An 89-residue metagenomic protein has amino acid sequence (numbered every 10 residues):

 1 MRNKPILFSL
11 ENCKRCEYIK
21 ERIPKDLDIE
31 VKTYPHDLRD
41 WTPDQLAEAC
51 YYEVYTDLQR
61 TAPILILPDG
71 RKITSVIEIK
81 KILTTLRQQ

Functional and structural regions predicted by a protein language model:
M1-H36: Local sequence-structure signature of Cys/Sec-based thiol-disulfide redox active-site neighborhoods
R2, Q59-A62: A structure-centric signal for secondary-structure junctions around beta-strands
R15, W41, R71: Glycine-/small-residue-rich active-site loops that bind phosphorylated ligands and cofactors
I23, L27, E53, L83-L86: Hydrophobic, Leu/Ile/Phe/Ala-enriched alpha-helical segments that form helix-helix packing faces
P35-Q59, I66: Thioredoxin-like thiol-disulfide oxidoreductase module
T61-Q89: Non-catalytic, surface beta->alpha helical segment in thiol-disulfide oxidoreductase systems
